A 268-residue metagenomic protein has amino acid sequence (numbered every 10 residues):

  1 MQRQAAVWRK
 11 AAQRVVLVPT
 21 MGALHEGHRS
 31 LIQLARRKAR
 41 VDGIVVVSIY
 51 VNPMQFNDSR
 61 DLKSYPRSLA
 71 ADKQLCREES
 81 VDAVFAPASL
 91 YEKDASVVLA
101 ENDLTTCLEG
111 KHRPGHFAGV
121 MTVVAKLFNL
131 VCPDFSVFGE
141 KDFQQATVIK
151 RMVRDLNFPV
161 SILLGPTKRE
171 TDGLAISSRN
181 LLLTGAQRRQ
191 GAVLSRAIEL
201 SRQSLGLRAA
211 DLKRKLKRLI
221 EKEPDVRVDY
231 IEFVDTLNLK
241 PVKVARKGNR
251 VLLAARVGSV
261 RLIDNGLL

Functional and structural regions predicted by a protein language model:
M1-R227, V234-N238, S259, G266: Nucleotidyltransferase catalytic core that binds NTPs
Q13, K247-G248: A structure-centric signal for secondary-structure junctions around beta-strands
P224, A245-K247: A structural signal for short secondary-structure junctions
V228, G248-R250: Active-site lining segments that contact anionic ligands and/or coordinate catalytic metals
E232-V234, A254: Residues in well-ordered beta-strands of folded domains
K240-V242, R250-L268: Short, basic/aromatic-enriched C-terminal tail that caps enzymatic domains
